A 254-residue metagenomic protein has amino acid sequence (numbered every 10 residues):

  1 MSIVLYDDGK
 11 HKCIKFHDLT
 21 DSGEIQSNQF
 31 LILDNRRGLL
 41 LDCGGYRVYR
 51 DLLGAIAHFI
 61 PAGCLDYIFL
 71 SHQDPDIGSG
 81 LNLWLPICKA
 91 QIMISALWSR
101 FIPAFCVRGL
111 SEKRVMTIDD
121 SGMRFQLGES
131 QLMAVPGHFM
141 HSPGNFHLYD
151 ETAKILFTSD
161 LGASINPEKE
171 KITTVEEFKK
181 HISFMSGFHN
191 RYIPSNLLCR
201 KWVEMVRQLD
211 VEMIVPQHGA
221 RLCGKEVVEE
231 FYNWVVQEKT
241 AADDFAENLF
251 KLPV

Functional and structural regions predicted by a protein language model:
S2-I56, F146-D150, K154-T158: Conserved beta-strand hairpin/beta-sheet module of binuclear metal-dependent hydrolase folds, prominently
G9, I87-C88, S111: Short, structured coil segments at secondary-structure junctions
K15-D21, G44-Y46, I68-H72, L132-H138 (+1 more regions): Short, flexible loop segments at the rims of nucleotide/cofactor-binding pockets, characterized by
G45-Y46, P75, A163, R221: Short, glycine/acidic-enriched loop or turn micro-motifs at the edges of active sites
V48-M93: Active-site metal-binding motif and surrounding structural segment of the metallo-beta-lactamase
Q91-N145, P194, L198-K201: Metallo-beta-lactamase
F139-P216, A220-K225, V235-E238: Metallo-beta-lactamase
H218-V254: Binuclear metal-ion centers of metallo-dependent hydrolases, dominated by the metallo-beta-lactamase
